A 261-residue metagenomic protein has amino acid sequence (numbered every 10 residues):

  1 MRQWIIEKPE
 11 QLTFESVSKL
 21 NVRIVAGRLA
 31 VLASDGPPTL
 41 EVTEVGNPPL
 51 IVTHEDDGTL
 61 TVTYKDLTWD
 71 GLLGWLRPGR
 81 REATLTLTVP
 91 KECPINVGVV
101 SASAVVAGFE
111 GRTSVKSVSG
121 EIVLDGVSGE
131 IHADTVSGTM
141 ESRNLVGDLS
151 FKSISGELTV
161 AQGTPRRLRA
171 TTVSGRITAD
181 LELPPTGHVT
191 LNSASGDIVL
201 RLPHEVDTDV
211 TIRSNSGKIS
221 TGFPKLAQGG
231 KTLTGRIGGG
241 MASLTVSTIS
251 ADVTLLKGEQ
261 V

Functional and structural regions predicted by a protein language model:
M1-V261: Intrinsically disordered, low-complexity terminal regions
